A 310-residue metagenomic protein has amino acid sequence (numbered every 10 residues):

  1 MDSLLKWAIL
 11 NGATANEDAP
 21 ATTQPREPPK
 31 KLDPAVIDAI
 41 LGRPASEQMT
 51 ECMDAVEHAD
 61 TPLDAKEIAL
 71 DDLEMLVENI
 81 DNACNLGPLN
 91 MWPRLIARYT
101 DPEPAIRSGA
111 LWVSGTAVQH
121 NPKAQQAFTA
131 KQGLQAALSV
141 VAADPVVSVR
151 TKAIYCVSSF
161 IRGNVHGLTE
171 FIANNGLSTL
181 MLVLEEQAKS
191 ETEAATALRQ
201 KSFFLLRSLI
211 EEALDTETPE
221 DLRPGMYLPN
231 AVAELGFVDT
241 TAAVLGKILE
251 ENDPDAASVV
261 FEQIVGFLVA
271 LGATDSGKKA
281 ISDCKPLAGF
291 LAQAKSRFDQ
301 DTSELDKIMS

Functional and structural regions predicted by a protein language model:
M1-E74, K295-S310: N-terminal "cap/leader" segments of large eukaryotic alpha-helical scaffolds
R26-D33, D54, K66-N79, G109-P122 (+6 more regions): Alpha-helical solenoid repeat architecture
V36-P44, N82-L89, A124-K131, G167-N174 (+2 more regions): Short, hydrophobic/charged alpha-helical patches characteristic of ARM/HEAT alpha-solenoid repeats and analogous
I40-T116, P122: Alpha-solenoid helical-repeat scaffolds
E51-D54, R94-I96, A136-V140, T179-L184 (+2 more regions): Buried hydrophobic core positions in alpha-solenoid tandem helical repeats
D60-P62, P102-P104, P145-V146, A188-K189 (+4 more regions): Short inter-helical turns and helix N-cap capping residues of alpha-solenoid HEAT/ARM repeat scaffolds
K66, Y227-F298: Extended alpha-helical scaffolding segments
V146-G236: Solenoidal tandem-repeat scaffolds enriched in leucines and small polar residues
